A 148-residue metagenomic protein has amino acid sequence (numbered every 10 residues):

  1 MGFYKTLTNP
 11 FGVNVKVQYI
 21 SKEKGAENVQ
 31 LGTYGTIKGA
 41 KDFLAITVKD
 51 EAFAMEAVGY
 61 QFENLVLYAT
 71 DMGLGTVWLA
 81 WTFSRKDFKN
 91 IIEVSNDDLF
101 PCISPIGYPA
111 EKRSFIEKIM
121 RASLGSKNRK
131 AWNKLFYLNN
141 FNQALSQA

Functional and structural regions predicted by a protein language model:
M1-Q147: Acidic, surface-exposed loops and disordered segments
